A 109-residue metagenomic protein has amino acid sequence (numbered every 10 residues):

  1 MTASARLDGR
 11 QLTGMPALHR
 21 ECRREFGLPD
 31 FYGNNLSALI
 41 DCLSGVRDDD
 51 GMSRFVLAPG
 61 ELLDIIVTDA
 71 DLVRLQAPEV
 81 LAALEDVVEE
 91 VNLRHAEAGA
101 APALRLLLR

Functional and structural regions predicted by a protein language model:
M1-R109: Positively charged, polar, low-complexity stretches
